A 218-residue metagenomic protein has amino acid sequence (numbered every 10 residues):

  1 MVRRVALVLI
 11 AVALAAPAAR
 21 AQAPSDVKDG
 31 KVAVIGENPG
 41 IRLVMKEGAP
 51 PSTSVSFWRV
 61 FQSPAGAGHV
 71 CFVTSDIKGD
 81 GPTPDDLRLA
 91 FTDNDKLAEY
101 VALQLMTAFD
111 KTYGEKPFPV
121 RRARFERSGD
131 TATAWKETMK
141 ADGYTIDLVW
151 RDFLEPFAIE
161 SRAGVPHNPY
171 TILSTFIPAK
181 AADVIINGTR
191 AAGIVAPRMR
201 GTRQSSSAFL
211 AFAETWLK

Functional and structural regions predicted by a protein language model:
M1-A6: Bacterial N-terminal signal peptides that target proteins for export
V8-A16: Bacterial N-terminal signal peptides
A21-K218: Targeting-peptide/extracellular-domain and disordered-appendage signature
